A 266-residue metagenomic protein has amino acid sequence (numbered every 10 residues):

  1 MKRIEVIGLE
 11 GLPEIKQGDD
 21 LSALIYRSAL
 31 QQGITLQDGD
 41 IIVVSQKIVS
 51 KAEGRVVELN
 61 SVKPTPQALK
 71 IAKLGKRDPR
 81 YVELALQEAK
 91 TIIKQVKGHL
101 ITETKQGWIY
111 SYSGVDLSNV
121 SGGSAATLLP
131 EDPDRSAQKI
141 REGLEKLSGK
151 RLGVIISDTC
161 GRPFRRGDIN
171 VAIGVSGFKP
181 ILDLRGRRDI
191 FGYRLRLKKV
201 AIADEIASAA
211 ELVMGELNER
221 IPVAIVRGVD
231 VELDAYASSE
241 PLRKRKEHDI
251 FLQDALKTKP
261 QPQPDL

Functional and structural regions predicted by a protein language model:
M1-L266: N-terminal and secondary-structure boundary signal
